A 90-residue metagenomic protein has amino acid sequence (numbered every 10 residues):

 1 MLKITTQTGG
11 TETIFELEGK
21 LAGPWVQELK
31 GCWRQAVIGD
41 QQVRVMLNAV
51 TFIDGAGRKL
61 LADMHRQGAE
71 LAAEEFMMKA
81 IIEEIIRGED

Functional and structural regions predicted by a protein language model:
M1-D90: STAS-like cytosolic regulatory interaction modules
